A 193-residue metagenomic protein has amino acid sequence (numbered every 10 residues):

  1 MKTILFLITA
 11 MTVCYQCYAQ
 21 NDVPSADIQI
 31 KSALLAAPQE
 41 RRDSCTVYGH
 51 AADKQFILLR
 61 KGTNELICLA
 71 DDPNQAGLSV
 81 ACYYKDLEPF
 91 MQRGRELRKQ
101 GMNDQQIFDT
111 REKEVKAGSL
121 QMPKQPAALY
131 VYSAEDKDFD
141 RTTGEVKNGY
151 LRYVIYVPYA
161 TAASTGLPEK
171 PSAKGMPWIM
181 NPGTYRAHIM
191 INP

Functional and structural regions predicted by a protein language model:
M1-N21: Bacterial Sec-dependent N-terminal signal peptides
N21-P193: Primary mode marks residue(s) on the alpha4-beta5-alpha5 output face of response regulator receiver
